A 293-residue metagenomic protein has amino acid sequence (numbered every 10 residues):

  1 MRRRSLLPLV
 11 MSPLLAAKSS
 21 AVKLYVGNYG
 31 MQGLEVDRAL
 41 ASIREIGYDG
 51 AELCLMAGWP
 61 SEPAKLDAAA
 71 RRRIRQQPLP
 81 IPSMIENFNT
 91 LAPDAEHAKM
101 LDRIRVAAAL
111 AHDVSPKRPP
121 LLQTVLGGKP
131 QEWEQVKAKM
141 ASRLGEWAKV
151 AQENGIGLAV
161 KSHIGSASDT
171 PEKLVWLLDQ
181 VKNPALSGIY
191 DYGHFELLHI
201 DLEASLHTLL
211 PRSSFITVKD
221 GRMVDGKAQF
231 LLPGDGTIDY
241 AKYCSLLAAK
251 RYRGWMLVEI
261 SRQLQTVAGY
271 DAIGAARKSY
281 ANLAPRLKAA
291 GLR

Functional and structural regions predicted by a protein language model:
M1-P13: N-terminal secretory signal peptides and thylakoid transit peptides that target proteins across membranes
V10, K18-K23, G33-I46, P171-Y190 (+1 more regions): Histidine-acidic metal/acid-base catalytic patches
V10, L14-A17, R38, R75-P80 (+2 more regions): Active-site acidic/histidine proton-transfer and metal-coordination neighborhood in alpha/beta enzyme cores
V22-G27, A51-L53, I81-E86, P120-T124 (+4 more regions): Hydrophobic faces of well-ordered beta-strands that scaffold small-molecule active sites in alpha/beta enzyme cores
G27-M31, C54-G58, E86-N89, V125-K129 (+4 more regions): Active-site beta-loop-alpha junctions enriched in small/polar residues
Y29, W59-P60, H97, K137 (+2 more regions): A generic secondary-structure micro-motif detector that highlights 1-2 residue hydrophobic/ambivalent hotspots embedded
C54-R75: Glycine-rich, proline-tolerant flexible connector loops at the mouths of alpha/beta enzymes
E62-L66, N87-R103, L126-V136, K227-L231 (+1 more regions): Surface-exposed, active-site-proximal loop segments in enzymatic domains
